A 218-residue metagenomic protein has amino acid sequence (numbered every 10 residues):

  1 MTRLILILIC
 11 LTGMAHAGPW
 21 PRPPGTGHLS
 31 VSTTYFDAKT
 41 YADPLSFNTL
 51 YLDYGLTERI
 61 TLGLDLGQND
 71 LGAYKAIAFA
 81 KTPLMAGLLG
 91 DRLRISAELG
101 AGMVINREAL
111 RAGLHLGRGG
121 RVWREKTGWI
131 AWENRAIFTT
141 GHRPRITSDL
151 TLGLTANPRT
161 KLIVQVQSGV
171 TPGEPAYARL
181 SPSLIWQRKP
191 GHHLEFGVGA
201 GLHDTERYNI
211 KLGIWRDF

Functional and structural regions predicted by a protein language model:
L4-G13: Sec-dependent N-terminal signal peptides
H16-T147, T151-F218: Transmembrane beta-barrel domains of Gram-negative outer membranes and organellar outer membranes
